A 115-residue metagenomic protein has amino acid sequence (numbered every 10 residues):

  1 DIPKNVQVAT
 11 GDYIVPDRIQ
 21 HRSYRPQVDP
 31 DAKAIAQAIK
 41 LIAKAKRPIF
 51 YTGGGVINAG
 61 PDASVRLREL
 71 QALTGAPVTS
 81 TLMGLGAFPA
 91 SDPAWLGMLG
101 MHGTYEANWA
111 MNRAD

Functional and structural regions predicted by a protein language model:
D1-K44: Conformationally flexible catalytic loops at phosphate/diphosphate-handling active centers
P30, Q37, A43-A114: Anionic-ligand anchoring segments at beta-strand to alpha-helix junctions in alpha/beta enzyme folds, i.e., glycine
